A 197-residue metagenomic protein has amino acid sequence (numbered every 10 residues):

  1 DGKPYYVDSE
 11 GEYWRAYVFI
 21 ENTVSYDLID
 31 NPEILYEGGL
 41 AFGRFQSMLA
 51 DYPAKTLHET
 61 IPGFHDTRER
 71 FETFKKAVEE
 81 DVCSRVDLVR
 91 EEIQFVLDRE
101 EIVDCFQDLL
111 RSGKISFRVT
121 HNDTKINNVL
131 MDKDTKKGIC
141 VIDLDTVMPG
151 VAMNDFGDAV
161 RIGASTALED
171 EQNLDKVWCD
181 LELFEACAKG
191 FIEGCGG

Functional and structural regions predicted by a protein language model:
D1-E10: Short beta-strand micro-motifs within the conserved protein kinase catalytic domain, predominantly in the N-lobe
S9, I29-E37, M148-V151, K176-C179: Short alpha-helix boundary/capping segments
E10-T23: Conserved short submotifs of the Hanks-type protein kinase catalytic core that shape the nucleotide-binding pocket
I20-G38, D51-H121, L130-C140: ATP-dependent phospho-/nucleotidyl transfer catalytic cores
Q46-P53, I192-C195: Protein kinase-like catalytic domain
T124: Hydrophobic HxD+1 residue recognition
N127-T166: Catalytic activation segment of kinase domains across protein kinase-like and atypical kinase folds
M153-G196: Active-site activation/catalytic loop segments of kinase-like enzymes and analogous catalytic loops in related
